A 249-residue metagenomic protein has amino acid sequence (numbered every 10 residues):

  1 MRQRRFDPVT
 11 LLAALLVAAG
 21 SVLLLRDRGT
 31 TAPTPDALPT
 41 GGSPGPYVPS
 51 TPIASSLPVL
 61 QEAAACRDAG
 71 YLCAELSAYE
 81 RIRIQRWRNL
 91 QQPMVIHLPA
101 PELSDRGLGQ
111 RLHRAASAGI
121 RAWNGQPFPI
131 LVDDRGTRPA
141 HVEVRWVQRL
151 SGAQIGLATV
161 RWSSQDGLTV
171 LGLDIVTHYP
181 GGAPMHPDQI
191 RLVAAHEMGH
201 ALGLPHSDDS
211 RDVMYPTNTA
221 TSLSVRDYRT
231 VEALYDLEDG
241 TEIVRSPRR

Functional and structural regions predicted by a protein language model:
R2-L108: Disordered inhibitory propeptide/activation segment of secreted metzincin zinc metalloprotease zymogens, centered on
Q3-A37, R161-Q189, P205-R249: Metalloprotease/metallohydrolase-associated module, dominated by Zn2+-dependent proteases
C66, C73, L103-G109, S151-I155 (+2 more regions): Short, solvent-exposed loop/turn elements at domain surfaces
W87-N89, G136, H186, S224: Helix N-cap and loop-to-helix transition residues
M94-I96, W123, H196-G199, M214 (+1 more regions): Divalent metal-coordination and catalytic microenvironments
L98-E102, G136-R138, W146-Q148, H206 (+1 more regions): A mature extracytoplasmic/lumenal domain signature
Q110-A195, A201: Metzincin-family zinc-dependent endopeptidase catalytic domain
